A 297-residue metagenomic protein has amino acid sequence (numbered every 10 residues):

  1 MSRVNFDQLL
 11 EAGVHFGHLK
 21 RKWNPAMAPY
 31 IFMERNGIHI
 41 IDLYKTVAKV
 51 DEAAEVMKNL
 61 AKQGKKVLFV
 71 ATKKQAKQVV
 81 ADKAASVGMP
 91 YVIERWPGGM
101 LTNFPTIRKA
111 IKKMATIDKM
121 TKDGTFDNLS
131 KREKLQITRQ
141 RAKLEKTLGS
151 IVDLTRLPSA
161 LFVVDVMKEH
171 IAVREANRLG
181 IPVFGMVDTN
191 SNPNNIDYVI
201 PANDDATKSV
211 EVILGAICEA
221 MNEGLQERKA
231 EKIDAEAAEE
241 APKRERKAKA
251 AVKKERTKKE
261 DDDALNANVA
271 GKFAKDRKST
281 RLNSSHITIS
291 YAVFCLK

Functional and structural regions predicted by a protein language model:
M1-R3, Q226-R281: Intrinsically disordered, compositionally biased charged tails
S2-K66, T72-K73, K77-M120, K131-K134 (+1 more regions): N-terminal cationic and glycine-rich segments that engage phosphates or anionic surfaces
G13, F69, L161, I213: Residue-level signature of catalytic and energy-coupling elements of molecular machines, predominantly ATP/GTP-dependent
H15-H18, D188, H286: Histidine-centered active-site/metal-ligand motif
Q78-V79, I171, T288: Phosphate- and divalent-cation-binding pockets in alpha/beta enzyme and binding domains that engage nucleotide-derived
V87-N194: Long, charge-patterned amphipathic alpha-helical coiled-coil/hairpin "stalk" segments used as oligomerization
I171-D234: Short glycine/threonine-rich loop/turn motifs
D276-K278, L282-K297: Single conserved hydrophobic/aromatic residue that forms the stacking wall/gate of nucleotide- or nucleobase-binding
